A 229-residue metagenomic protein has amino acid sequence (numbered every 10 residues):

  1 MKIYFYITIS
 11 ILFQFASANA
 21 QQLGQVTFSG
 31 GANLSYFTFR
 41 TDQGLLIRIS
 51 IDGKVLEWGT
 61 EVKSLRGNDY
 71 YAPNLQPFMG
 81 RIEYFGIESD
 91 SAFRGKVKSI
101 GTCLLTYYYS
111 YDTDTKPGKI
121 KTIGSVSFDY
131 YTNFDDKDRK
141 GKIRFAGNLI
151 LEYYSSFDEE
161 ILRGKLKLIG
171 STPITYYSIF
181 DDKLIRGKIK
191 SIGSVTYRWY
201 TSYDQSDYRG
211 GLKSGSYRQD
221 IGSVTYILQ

Functional and structural regions predicted by a protein language model:
M1-G24: Bacterial Sec-dependent N-terminal signal peptides
Q25-Q229: Repetitive, compositionally biased segments used for assembly/scaffolding
